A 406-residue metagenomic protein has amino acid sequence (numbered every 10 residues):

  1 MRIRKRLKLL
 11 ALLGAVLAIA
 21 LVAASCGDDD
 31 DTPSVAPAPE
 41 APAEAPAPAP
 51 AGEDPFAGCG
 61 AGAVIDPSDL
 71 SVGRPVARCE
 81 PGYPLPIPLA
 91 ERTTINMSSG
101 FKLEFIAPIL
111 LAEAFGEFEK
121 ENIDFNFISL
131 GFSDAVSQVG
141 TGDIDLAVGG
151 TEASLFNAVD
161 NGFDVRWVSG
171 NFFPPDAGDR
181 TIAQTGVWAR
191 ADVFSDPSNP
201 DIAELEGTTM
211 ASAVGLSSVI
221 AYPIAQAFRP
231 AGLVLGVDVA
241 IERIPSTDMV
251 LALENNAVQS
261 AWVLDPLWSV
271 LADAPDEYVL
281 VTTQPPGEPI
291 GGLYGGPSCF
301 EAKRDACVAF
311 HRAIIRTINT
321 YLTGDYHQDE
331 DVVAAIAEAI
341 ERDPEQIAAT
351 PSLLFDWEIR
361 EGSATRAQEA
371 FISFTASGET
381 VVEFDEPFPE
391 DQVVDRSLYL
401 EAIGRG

Functional and structural regions predicted by a protein language model:
R2-L13: Bacterial N-terminal signal peptides that target proteins for export
L12-A20: Hydrophobic helical h-region of N-terminal Sec-dependent signal peptides in bacterial secretory/periplasmic proteins
L21-S25: C-terminal motif of bacterial Sec signal peptides marking the signal peptidase cleavage site
G27-A49, F56: Short, low-complexity, disordered segments immediately C-terminal to signal peptides in bacterial exported proteins
G52-D238, E242-R243, Q259-D265, L280-G287: Short, glycine-/small- and polar/acidic-enriched structural segments that line small-molecule recognition paths
D54-L70, I372-G406: Conserved C-terminal helix/tail region of periplasmic/extracytoplasmic solute-binding proteins
T247-E338: Pocket-lining segment of extracytoplasmic ligand-binding domains
E301-E383: Secondary-structure end/capping motifs
